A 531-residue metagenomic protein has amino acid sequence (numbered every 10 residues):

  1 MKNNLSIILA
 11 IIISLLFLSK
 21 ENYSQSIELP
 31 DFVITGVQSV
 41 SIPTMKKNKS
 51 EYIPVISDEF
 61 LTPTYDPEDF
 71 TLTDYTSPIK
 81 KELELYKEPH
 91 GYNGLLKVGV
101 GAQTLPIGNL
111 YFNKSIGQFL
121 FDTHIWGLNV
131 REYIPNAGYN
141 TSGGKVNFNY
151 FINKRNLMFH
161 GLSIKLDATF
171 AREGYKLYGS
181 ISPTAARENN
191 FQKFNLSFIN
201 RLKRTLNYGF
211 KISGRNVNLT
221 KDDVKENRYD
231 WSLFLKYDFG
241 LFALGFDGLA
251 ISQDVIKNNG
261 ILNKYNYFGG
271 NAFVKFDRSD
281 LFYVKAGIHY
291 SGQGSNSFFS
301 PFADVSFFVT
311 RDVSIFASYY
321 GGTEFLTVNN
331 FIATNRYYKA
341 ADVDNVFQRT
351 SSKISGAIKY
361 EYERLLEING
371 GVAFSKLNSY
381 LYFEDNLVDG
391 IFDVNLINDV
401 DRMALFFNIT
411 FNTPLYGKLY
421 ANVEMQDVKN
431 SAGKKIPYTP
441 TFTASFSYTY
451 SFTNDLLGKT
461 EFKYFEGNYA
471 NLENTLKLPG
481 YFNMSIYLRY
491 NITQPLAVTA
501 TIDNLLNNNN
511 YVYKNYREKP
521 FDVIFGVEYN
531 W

Functional and structural regions predicted by a protein language model:
Y65, L488, P495-T499, E518-W531: Outer-membrane beta-barrel "beta-signal"
S77-K80, K87-G144: Outer-membrane beta-barrel translocator/receptor signature
H90-Y92, T104-P106, G138-G144, H160 (+10 more regions): Residues that define the transmembrane beta-barrel architecture of outer-membrane proteins
L110-K114, V146-Y150, F194-N200, W231-Y237 (+8 more regions): Residues on the lipid-exposed face of transmembrane beta-strands in outer-membrane beta-barrel proteins
Q118-D122, R155-L162, K203-G209, F239-F246 (+7 more regions): Repeated loop/turn-to-beta-strand initiation elements of outer-membrane beta-barrel proteins
L128-R201, G248-N266, K285-S300, D312-E367 (+3 more regions): Outer-membrane beta-barrel translocator/channel fold
N345-F347, K359, N369-Y420, S431-G433 (+1 more regions): Outer membrane beta-barrel strand-and-loop segments of large Gram-negative receptors, especially TonB-dependent
M425-N430, T439-N491, Y511, N515: C-terminal beta-barrel architecture of Gram-negative outer-membrane proteins
